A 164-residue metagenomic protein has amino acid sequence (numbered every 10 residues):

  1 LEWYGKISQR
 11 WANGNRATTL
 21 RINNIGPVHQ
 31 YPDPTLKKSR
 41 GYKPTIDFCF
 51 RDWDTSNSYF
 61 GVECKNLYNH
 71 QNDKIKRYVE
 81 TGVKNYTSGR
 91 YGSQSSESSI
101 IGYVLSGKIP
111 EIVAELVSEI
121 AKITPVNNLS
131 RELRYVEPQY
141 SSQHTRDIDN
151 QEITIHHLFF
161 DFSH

Functional and structural regions predicted by a protein language model:
W3-R16, N72-K76, G89-E97, G107-H164: C-terminal tail/extension regions appended to the core domain(s) of diverse proteins
T19-S56: Active-site metal-binding core of divalent-cation-utilizing nuclease and nuclease-like domains
I46, Y78-G89: A Trp-anchored, charged/polar loop motif used as the substrate-binding/catalytic surface of acyl/ester-handling
F48-F50, F60-Y68, Y86: Conserved catalytic cores of phosphodiester-cleaving nucleases, focusing on short active-site segments
S56-Y59, Q151-I153: Beta-strand-turn-beta hairpins that frame and shape the catalytic cleft of phosphate-ester-processing enzymes
Y59, S98-S99: Structural motif
F60, N69-T81: Active-site-adjacent loop/helix micro-motif of nuclease/hydrolase catalytic cores
E63, I101-V104: Conserved beta-strand segments of the P-loop GTPase G domain that flank and frequently precede/overlap
